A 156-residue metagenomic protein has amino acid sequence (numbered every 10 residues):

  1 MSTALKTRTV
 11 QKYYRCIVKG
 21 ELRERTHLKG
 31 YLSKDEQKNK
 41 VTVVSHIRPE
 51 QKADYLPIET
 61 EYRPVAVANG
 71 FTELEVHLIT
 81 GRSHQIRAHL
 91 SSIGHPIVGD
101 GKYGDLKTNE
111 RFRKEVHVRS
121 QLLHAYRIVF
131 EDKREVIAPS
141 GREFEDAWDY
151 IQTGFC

Functional and structural regions predicted by a protein language model:
M1-C156: RNA pseudouridine synthases
